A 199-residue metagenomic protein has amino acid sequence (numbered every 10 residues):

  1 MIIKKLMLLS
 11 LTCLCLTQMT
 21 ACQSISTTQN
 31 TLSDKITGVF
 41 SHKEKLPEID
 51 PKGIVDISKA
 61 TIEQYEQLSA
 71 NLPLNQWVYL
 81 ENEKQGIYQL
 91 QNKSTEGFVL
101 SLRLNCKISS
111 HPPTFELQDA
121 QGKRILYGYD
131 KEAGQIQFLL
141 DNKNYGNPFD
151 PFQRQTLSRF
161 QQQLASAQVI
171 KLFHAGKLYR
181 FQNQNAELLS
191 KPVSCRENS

Functional and structural regions predicted by a protein language model:
M1-L8: Bacterial N-terminal signal peptides that target proteins for export
L8-L16: Hydrophobic helical h-region of N-terminal Sec-dependent signal peptides in bacterial secretory/periplasmic proteins
Q18-A21: C-terminal motif of bacterial Sec signal peptides marking the signal peptidase cleavage site
Q23-S199: A generic "folded-domain core" signal
